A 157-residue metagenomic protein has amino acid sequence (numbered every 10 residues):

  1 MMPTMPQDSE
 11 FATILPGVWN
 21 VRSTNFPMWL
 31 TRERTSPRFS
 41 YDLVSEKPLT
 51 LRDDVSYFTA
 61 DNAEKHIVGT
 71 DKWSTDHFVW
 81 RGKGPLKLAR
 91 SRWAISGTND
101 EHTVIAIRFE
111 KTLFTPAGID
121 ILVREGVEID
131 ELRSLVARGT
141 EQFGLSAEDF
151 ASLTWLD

Functional and structural regions predicted by a protein language model:
M1-D157: A beta-rich soluble binding module of mature secreted/lumenal proteins
